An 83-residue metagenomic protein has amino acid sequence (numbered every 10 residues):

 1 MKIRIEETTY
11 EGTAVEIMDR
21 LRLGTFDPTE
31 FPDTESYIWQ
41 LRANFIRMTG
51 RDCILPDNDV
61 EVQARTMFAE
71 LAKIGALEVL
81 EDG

Functional and structural regions predicted by a protein language model:
M1-E35: N-terminal acidic leader/helix
T25-E70: Acidic, low-complexity, intrinsically disordered interaction modules
A76-L80: A short, conserved structural fragment
